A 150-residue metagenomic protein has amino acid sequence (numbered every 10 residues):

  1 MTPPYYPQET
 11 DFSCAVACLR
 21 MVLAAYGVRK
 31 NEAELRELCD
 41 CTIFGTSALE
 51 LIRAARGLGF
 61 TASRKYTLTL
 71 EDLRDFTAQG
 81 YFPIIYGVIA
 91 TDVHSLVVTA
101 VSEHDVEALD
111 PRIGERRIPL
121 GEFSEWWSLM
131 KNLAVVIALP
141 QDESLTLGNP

Functional and structural regions predicted by a protein language model:
M1-T67, S144-L145: Cysteine-nucleophile protease catalytic domains, especially the papain-like/related folds used in DUB/UBL proteases
C18, C39-T46, G59, T77-F82 (+2 more regions): Noncatalytic regulatory segments and standalone regulatory/sensor domains
Y66, I85-V88: Short His-Asn-centered micro-motif
D72-L73: Short acidic active-site motifs
V88-S95: Short coil-to-beta-strand transition motifs
